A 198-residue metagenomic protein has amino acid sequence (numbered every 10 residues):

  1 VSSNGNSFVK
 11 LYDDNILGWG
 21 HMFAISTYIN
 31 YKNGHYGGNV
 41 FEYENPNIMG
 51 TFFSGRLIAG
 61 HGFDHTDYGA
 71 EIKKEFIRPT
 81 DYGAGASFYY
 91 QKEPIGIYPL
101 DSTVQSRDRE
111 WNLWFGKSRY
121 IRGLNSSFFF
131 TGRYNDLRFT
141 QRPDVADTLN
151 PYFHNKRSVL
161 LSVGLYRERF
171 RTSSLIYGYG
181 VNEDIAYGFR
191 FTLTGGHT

Functional and structural regions predicted by a protein language model:
V1-R171, R190: Gram-negative/organellar outer-membrane beta-barrel architecture
L161-Y166, G178-Y179, G188-T198: Extended beta-strand-rich architecture
T172-E183: Outer-membrane beta-barrel biogenesis signature
